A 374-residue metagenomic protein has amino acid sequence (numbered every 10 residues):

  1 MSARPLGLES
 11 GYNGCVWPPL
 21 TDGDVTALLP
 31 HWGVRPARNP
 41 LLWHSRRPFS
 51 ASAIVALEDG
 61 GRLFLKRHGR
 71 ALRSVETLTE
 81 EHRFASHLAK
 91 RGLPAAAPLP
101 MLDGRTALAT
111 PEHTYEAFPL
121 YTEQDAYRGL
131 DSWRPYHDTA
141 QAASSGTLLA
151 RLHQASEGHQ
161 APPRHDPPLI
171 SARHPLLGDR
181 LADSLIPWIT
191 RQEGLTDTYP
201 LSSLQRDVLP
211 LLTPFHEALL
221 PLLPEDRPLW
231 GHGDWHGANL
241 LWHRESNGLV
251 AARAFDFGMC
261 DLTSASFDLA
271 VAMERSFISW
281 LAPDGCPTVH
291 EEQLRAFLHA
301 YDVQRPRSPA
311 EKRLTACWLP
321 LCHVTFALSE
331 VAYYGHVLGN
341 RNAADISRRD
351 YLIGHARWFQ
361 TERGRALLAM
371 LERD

Functional and structural regions predicted by a protein language model:
S2-N39: Juxta-kinase regulatory segment immediately upstream of eukaryotic protein kinase catalytic domains
T21-H31, A161, S184-H232, H243-S246: An alpha-helical support segment within catalytic cores of ATP-dependent transferases
P48-G60, F64, H216-F267: Active-site acidic catalytic loop and adjacent metal/ATP-binding pocket of ATP-dependent phosphoryl transfer enzymes
E58-P163: ATP-binding pocket architecture of kinase catalytic cores
A117-R134, I189-L195, T325-R341: A glycine-centered beta->alpha junction motif in the catalytic cores of kinase/phosphotransferase enzymes
P135-L201: A cross-family kinase active-site recognition segment
S266-R305, L321-G339: Active-site activation/catalytic loop segments of kinase-like enzymes and analogous catalytic loops in related
T325-D374: ATP/Mg2+ or Mg2+-diphosphate-binding catalytic cores that bind nucleotide phosphates or diphosphates via glycine-rich
